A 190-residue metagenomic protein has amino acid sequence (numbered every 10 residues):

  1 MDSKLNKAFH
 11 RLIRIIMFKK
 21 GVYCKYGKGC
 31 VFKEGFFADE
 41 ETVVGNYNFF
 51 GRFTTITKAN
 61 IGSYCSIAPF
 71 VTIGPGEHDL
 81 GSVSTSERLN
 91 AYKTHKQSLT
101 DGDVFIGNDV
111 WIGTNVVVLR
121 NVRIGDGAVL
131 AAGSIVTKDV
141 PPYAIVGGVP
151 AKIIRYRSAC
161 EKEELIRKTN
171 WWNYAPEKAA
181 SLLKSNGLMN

Functional and structural regions predicted by a protein language model:
M1-A38: Extended, small-residue-rich solenoid/repeat segments and analogous flexible loops that form exposed scaffolds
I16, A38-G45, F49-R120, R157: Flexible, glycine/small-residue-enriched loop-and-beta-strand segment within the central core of proteins
V104, N115-A128, S134-K138: Beta-rich strand-turn-strand
W111, W171-W172: Signature tryptophan residues that serve as conserved aromatic anchors
D139-Y143: Gly/Pro- and small hydrophobic-enriched strand-loop and loop-to-helix capping segments that sit at the rims
A179-N190: ABC ATPase nucleotide-binding domains
